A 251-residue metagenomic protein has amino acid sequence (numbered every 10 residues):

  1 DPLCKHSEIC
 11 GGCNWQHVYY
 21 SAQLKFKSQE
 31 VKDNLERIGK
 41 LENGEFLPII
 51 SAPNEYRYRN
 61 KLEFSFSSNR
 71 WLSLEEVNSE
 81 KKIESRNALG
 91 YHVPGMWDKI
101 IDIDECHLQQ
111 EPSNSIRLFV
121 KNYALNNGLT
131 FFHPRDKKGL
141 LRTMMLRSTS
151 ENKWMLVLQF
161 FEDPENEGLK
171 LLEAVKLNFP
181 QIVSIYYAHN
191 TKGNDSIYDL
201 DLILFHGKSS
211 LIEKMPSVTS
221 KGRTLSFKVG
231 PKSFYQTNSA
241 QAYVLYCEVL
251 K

Functional and structural regions predicted by a protein language model:
D1-K251: Accessory RNA-recognition modules of RNA-modification enzymes
